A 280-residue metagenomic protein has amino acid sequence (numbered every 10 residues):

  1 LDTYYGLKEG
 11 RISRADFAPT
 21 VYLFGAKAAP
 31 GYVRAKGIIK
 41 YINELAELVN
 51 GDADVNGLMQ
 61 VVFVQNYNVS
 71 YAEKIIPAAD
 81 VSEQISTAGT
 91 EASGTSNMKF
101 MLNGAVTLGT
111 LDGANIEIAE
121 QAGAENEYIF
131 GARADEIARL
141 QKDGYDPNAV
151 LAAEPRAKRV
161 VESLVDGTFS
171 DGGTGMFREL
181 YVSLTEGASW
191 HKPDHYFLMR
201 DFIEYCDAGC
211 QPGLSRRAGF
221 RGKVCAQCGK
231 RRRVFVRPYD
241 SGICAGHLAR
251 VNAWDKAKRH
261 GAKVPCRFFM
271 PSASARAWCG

Functional and structural regions predicted by a protein language model:
L1-E73: Long, K/E/R/D-enriched contiguous segments that form extended
L1-Y5, N43, E47, D80 (+3 more regions): Amphipathic, well-packed alpha-helical segments that form the structural scaffold of globular domains
Q60-V62, Q84-T87: Short, flexible loop segments at the rims of nucleotide/cofactor-binding pockets, characterized by
P77-A79, I85-K256: Catalytic binding pocket for nucleotide-activated donors in carbohydrate/polymer assembly enzymes
S272-S274: Serine residues within intrinsically disordered or low-complexity segments
